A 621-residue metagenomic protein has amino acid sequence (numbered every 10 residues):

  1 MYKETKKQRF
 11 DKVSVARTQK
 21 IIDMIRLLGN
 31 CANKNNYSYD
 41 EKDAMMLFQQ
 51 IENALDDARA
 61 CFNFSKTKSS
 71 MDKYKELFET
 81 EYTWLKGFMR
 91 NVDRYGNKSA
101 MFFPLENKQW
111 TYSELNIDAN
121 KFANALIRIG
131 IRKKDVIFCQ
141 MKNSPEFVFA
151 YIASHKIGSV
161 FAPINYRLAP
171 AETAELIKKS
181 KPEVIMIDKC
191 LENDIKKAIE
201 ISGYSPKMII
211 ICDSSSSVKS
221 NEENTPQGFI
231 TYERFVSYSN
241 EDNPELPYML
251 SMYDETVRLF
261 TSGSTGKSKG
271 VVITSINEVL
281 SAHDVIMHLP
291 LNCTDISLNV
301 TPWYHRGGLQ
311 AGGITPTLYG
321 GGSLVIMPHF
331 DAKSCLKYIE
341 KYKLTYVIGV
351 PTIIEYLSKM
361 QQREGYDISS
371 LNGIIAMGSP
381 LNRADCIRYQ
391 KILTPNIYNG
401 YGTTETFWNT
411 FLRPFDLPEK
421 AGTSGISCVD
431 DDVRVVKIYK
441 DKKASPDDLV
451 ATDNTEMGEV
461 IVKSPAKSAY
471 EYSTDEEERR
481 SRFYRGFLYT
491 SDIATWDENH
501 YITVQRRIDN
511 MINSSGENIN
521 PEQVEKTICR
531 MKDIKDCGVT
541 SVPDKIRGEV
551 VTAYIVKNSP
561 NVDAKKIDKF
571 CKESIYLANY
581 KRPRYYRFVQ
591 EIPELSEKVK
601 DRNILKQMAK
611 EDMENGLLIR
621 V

Functional and structural regions predicted by a protein language model:
N97-S99, I210-I211, Q227-I230, S237-F260 (+2 more regions): Conserved pre-ATP/AMP-binding loop-to-beta segment of ANL
Q109-S113, P247-M249, T256-L280: Conserved AMP-binding A3 loop
N124-L168, N518: Conserved AMP-binding/adenylate-forming
L168, A174-K178, I185-I187, V347 (+3 more regions): AMP-binding/adenylate-forming catalytic core of the ANL superfamily
C212, Y576-K600, I619-V621: AMP-binding/adenylate-forming catalytic domain of the ANL superfamily
E233, Y319, L344-G349, S358-K420 (+1 more regions): Gly/Ser/Thr-rich phosphate-binding loop
V279-I296, Y304-Y346, K359-Q361: Conserved AMP-binding/adenylation subdomain of ANL enzymes
I426, D430, D441-S481, I519: Conserved ATP/PPi-binding loop(s) of AMP-dependent carboxylate-activating enzymes
